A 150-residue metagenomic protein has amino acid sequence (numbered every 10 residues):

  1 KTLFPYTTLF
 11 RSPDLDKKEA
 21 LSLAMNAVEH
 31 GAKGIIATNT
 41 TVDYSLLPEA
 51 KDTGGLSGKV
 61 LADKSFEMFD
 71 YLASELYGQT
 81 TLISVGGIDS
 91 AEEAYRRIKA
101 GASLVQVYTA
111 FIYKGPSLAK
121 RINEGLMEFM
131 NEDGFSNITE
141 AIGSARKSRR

Functional and structural regions predicted by a protein language model:
T2-L9: Short, small-residue-biased leader/transition segments that mark boundaries at the very start of proteins
F10-D14, T38-V42, G87-D89, A110: Active-site beta-loop-alpha junctions enriched in small/polar residues
D16-E29, S74-G78, I88-V105: Catalytic cores of alpha/beta
E19, L23, S65-M68, L72 (+3 more regions): A general structural detector for well-ordered alpha-helical segments in enzyme core domains, enriched
L23-G78: Glycine/Thr-rich beta-alpha phosphate-binding loop at enzyme active sites
G34-V42, A94-R121: Glycine-rich phosphate-binding active-site loops on the catalytic face of alpha/beta enzymes
Y44-G58, I112-F135: C-terminal helical cap(s) of enzyme catalytic domains, especially alpha/beta-barrels
A62, E124-R150: Extended, intrinsically disordered, low-complexity segments
